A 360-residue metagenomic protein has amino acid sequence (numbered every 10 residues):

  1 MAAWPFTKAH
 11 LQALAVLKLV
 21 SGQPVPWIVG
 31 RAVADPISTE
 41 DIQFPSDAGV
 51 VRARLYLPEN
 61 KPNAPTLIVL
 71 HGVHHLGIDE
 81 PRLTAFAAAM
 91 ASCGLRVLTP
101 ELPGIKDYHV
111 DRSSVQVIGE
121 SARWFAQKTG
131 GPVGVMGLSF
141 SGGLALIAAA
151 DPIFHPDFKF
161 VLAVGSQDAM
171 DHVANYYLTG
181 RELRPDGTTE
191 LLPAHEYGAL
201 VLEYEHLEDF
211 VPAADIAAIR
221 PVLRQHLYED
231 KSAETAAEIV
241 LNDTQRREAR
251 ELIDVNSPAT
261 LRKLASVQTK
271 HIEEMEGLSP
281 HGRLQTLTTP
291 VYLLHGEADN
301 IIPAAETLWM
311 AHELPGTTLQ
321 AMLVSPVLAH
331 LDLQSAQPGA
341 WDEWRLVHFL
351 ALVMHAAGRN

Functional and structural regions predicted by a protein language model:
L14-P62: N-terminal cap/lid segment of alpha/beta-hydrolase-fold proteins
E59-M90, E101-L102: Short, surface-exposed "cap/lid" segments of acyl-processing enzymes
I78-F86, T99-G134, A149-P152: Catalytic nucleophile-loop/oxyanion-hole region of alpha/beta-hydrolase and closely related hydrolase-like folds
V135-L138, L162-V164, L294: Short beta-strand immediately N-terminal to the catalytic nucleophile in serine-hydrolase-like folds
G137-A145: Gly/Ala-rich beta-loop-alpha elbow adjacent to hydrolase catalytic centers
I147-L241: Alpha/beta-hydrolase-fold enzymes
N175, A237-E276, H281, L308-H312 (+1 more regions): C-terminal catalytic histidine-bearing segment of alpha/beta-hydrolase fold enzymes
L287, L293-H295, D299: Short beta-strand/loop motif that positions the catalytic acidic residue of the alpha/beta-hydrolase fold
